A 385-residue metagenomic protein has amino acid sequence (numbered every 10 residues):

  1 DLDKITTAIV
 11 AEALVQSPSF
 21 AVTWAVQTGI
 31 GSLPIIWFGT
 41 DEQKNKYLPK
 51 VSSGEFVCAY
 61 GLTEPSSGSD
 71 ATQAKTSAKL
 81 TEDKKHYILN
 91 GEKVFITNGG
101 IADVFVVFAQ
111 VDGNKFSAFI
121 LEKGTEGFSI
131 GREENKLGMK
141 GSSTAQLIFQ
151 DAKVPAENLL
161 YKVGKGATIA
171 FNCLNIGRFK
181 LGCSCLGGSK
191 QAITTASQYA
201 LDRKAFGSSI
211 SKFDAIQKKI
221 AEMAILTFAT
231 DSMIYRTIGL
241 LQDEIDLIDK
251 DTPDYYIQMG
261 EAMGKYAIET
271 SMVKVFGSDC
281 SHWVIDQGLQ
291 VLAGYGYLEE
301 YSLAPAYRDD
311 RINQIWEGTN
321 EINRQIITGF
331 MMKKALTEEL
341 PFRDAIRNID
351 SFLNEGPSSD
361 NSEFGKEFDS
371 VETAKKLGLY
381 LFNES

Functional and structural regions predicted by a protein language model:
D1-N45, P49-G54, T97-V104, T227 (+4 more regions): Internal helix-loop-helix
G54-L62: A short, Trp-centered hydrophobic/proline-enriched beta-strand micro-motif
S67-G68, V94-G100, I176, I312-E317: Glycine-rich phosphate/pyrophosphate-binding beta-alpha loops
T76-L80: A structural signal for short hydrophobic beta-strand segments in well-ordered beta-sheet cores
K85-I130: A short core secondary-structure module
S129-D231, S271, I312-S385: Glycine-rich beta->alpha junctions and the first turn(s) of the following alpha-helix
F228-F276, L289-Q290: C-terminal helix-coil-helix/basic helical segment that borders enzyme active sites and/or dimer interfaces and provides
I248-K250, H282-Y307: A glycine-biased, small/acidic residue-tolerant capping/turn segment at secondary-structure junctions
